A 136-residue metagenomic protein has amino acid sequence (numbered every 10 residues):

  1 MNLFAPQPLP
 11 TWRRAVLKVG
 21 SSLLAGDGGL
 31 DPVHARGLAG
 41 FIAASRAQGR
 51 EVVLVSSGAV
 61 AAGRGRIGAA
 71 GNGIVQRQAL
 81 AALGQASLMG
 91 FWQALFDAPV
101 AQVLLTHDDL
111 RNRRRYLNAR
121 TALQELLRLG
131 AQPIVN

Functional and structural regions predicted by a protein language model:
M1-N136: Nucleotide/pyrophosphate-binding catalytic subdomain
